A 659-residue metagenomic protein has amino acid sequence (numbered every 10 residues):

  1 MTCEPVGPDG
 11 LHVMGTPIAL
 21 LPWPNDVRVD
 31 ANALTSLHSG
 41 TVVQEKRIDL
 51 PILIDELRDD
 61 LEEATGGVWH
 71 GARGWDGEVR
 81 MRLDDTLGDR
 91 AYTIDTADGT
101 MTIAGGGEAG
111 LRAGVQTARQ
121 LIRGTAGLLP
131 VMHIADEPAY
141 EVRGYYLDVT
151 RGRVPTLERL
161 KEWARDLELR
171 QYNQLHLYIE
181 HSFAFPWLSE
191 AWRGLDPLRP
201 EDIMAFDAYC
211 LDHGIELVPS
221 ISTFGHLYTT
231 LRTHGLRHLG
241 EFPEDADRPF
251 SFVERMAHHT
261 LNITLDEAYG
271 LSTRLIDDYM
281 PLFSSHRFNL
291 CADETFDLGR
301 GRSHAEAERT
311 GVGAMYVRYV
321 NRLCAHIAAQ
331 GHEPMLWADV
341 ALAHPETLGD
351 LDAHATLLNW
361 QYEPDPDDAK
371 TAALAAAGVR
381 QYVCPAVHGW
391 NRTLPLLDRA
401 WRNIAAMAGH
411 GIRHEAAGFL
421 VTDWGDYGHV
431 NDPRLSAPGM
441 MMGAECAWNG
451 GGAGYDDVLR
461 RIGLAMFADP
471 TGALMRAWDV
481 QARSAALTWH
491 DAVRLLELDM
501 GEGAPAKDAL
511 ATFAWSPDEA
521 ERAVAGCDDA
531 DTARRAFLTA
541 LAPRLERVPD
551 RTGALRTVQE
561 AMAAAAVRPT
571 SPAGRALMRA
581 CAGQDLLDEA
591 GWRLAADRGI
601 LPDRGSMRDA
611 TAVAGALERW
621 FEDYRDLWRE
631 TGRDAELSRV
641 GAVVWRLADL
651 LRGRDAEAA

Functional and structural regions predicted by a protein language model:
M1-G7, H12-D30, S39, E45-K46 (+9 more regions): Substrate-binding groove of N-acetylhexosamine-processing glycoside hydrolases
C3-R143, A406, H429, M466: Contiguous, structured surface segment used for ligand recognition
Q44-K46, I103-G105, L147-V149, A292 (+1 more regions): Short glycine-centered, acidic/aromatic-flanked micro-motifs in structured strand/loop junctions that mark active-site
W69-G71, P219, L336, V383: A structural preference for short, hydrophobic beta-strand core positions in alpha/beta folds
R73-D76, R80, F183-P186, E190-W192 (+2 more regions): Beta-rich nucleic-acid/ligand-interaction surfaces
T117-Y140, E168-H176, G235, H286 (+1 more regions): Conserved oxyanion/phosphate-binding beta-strand-loop segments in alpha/beta enzyme cores
M132-T150, Y382-N391: N-terminal small/glycine-rich loop or linker at the start of catalytic domains across soluble metabolic enzymes
E141-A338, L348-D350, T356, D367 (+1 more regions): Substrate-binding cleft of carbohydrate-active enzyme catalytic domains
